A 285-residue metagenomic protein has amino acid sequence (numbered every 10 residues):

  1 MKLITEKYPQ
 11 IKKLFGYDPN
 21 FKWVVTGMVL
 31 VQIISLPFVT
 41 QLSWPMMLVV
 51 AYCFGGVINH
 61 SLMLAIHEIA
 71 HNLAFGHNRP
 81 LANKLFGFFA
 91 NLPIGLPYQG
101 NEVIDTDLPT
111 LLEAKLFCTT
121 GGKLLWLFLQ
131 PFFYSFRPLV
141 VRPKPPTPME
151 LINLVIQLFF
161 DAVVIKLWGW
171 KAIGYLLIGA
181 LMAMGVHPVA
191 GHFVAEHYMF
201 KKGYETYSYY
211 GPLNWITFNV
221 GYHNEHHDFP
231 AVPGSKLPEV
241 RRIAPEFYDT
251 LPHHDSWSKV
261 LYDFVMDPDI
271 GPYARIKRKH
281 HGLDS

Functional and structural regions predicted by a protein language model:
M1-G56, A65, F88, P93-Y175 (+2 more regions): Non-catalytic, topology-defining segments of multipass membrane proteins
P37, F75-R79, E205, H227 (+1 more regions): Short, function-defining helix-loop hinge/capping sites that tune catalysis or transport
F54-I66, L127, P131-F136, L177-G203 (+1 more regions): Transmembrane alpha-helical segments that form the membrane-embedded catalytic/substrate-channel core of multi-pass
L62-H71, P97-T106, F193-M199, I216-V232 (+1 more regions): Histidine-centered catalytic micro-motifs
L64, E68-L85: Aspartate-rich (DDxxD/NDxxD/DxxxD) Mg2+/diphosphate-binding motifs and their adjoining helix-loop segments
P80-L85, Q99, M182, K236: Short acidic-hydrophobic sequence patches enriched in Asp/Glu that either
F86-G87, Y222: Residue-level signal for cytosolic alpha-helical hairpin/rod architecture
Y204-F218: Membrane-cytosol interface motif
